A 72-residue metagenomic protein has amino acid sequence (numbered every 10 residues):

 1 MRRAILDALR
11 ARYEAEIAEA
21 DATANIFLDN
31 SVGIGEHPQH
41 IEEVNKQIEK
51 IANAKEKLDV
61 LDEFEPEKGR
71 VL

Functional and structural regions predicted by a protein language model:
M1-L72: Extended, charge-rich alpha-helical interface modules
